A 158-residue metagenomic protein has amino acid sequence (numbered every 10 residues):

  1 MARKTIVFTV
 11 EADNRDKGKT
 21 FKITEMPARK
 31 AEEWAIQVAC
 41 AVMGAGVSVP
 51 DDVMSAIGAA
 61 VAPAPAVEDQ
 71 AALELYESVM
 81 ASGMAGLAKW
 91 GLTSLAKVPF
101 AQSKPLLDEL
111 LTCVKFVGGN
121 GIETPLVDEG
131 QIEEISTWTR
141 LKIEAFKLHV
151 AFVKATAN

Functional and structural regions predicted by a protein language model:
M1-D13: Short acidic, Pro/Gly- and aromatic-enriched capping/linker segments at domain boundaries
R3, A28-N158: Short, surface-exposed, charged amphipathic helix/loop patches that serve as local interaction elements
D13-R15, G121: Detector for glycine-centered tight turns/loop "hinges" at secondary-structure junctions
